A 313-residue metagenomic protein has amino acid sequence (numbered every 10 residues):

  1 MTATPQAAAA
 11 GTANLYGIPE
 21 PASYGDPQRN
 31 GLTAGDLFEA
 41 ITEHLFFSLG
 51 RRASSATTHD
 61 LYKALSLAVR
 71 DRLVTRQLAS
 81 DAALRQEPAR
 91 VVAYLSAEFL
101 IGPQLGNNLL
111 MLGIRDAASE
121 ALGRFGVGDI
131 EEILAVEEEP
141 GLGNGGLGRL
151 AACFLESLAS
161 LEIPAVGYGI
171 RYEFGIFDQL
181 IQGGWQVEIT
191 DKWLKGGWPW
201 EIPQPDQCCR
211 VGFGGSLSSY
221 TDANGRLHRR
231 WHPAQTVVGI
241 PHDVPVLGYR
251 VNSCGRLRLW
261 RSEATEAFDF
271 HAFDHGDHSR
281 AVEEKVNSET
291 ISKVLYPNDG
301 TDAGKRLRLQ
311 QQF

Functional and structural regions predicted by a protein language model:
T2-F313: A conserved ligand/cofactor-binding region detector
